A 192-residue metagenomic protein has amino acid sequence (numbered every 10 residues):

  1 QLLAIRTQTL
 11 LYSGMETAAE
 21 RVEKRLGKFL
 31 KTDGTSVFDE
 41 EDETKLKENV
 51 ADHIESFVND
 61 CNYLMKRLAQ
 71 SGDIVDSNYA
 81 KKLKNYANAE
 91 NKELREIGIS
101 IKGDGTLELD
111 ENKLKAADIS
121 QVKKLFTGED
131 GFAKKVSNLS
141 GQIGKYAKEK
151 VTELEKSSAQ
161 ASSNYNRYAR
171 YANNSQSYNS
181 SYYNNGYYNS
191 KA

Functional and structural regions predicted by a protein language model:
Q1-A192: Polar, low-complexity export/assembly segments characteristic of proteins that are secreted or assemble on the cell
